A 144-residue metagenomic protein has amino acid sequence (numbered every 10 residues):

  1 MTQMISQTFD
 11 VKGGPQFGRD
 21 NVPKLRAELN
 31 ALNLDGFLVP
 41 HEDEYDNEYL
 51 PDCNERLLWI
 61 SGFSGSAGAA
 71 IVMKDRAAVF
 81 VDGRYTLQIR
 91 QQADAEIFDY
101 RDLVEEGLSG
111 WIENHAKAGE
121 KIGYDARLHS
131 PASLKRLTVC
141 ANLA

Functional and structural regions predicted by a protein language model:
M1-A144: Terminal domain-start leader segments
